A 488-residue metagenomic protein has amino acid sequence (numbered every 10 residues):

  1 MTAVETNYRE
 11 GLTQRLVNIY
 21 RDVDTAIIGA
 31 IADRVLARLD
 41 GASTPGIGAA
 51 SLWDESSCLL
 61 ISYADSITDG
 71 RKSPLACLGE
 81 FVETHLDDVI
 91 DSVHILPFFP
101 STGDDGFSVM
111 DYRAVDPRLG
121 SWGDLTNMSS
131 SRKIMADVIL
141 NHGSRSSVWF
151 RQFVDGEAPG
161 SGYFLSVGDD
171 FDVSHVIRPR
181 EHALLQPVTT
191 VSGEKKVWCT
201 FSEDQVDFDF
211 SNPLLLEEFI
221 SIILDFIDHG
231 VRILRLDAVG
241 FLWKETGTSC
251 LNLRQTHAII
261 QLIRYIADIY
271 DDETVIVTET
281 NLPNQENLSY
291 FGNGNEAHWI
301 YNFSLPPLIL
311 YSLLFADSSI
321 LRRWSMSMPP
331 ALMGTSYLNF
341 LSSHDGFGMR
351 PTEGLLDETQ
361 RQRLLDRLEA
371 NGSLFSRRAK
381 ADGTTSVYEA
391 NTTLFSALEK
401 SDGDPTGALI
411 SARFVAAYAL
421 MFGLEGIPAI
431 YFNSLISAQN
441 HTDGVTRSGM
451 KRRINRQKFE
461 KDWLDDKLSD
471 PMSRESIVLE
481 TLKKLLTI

Functional and structural regions predicted by a protein language model:
T2-I488: Active-site and adjacent substrate-binding regions of carbohydrate-active enzymes
